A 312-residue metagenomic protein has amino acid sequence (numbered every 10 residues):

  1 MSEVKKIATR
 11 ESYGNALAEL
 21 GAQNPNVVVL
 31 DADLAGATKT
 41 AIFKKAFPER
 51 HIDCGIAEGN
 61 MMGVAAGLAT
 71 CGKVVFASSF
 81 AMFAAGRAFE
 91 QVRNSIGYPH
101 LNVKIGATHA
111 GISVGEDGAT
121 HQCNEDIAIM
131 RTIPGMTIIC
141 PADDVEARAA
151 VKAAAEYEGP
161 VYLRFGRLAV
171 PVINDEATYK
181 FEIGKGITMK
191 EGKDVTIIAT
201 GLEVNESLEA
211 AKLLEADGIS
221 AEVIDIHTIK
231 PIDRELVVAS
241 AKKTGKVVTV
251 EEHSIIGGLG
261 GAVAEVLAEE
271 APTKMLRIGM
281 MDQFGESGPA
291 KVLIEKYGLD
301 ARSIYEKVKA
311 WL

Functional and structural regions predicted by a protein language model:
M1-R164, A169: Thiamine diphosphate
E11, Q23-N26, L34-A41, K45 (+2 more regions): Thiamine diphosphate
